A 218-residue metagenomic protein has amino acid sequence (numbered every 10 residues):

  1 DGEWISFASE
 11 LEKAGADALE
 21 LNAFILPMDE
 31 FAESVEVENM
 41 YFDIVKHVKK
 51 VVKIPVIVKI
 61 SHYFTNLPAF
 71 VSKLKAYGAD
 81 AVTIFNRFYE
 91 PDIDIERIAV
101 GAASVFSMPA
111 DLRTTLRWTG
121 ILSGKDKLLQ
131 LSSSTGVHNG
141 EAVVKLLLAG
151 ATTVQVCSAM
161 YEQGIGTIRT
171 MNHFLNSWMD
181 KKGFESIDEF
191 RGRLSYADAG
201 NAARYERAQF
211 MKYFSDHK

Functional and structural regions predicted by a protein language model:
D1-E3, E162-Q163: Acidic-and-aromatic substrate-binding clefts and catalytic sites of carbohydrate-active enzymes
G2-S132, H138-V154, G200-A202, E206-H217: Alpha/beta enzyme core
I93-M108, Y161-F184: C-terminal helical cap(s) of enzyme catalytic domains, especially alpha/beta-barrels
G120, V144, L148, I165-N176 (+2 more regions): A generic structural signal for well-ordered alpha-helical surface patches
V137-N139, M160-Y161: Short Gly/Pro-enriched loop/turn and capping motifs at secondary-structure junctions
S177-H217: Charged C-terminal helix
